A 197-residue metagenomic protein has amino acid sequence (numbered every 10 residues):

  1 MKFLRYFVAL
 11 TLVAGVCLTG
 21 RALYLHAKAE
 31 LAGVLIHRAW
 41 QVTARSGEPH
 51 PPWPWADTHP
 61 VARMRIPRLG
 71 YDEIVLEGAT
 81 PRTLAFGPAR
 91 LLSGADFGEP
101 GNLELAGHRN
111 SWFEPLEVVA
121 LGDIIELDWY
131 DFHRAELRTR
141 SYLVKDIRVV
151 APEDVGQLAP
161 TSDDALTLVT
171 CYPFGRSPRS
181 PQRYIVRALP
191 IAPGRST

Functional and structural regions predicted by a protein language model:
K2-T197: Solvent-exposed, non-transmembrane regions of membrane-associated and secreted proteins
